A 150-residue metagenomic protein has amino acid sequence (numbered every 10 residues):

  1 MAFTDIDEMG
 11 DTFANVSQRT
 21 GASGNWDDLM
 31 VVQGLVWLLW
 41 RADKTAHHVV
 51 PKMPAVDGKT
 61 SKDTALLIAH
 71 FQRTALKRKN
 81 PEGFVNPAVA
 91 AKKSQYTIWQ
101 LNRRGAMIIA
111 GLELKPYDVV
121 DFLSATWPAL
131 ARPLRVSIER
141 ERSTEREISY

Functional and structural regions predicted by a protein language model:
M1-Y150: Cell-envelope/ECM-targeting effectors and their regulatory/trafficking segments
